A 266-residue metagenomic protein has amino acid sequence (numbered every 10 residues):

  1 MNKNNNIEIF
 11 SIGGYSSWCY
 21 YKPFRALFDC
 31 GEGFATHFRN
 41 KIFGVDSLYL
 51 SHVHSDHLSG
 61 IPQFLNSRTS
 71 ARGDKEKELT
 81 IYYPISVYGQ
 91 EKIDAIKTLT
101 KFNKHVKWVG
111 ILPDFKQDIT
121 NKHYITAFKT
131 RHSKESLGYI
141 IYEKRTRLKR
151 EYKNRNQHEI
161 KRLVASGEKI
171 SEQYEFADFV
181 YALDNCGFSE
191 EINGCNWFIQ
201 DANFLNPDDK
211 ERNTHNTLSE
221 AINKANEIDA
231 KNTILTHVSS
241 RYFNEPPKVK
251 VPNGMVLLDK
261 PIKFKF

Functional and structural regions predicted by a protein language model:
M1-K41, S47, L137-I141, R147-L148 (+2 more regions): Conserved beta-strand hairpin/beta-sheet module of binuclear metal-dependent hydrolase folds, prominently
G33-Y82, G110: Active-site metal-binding motif and surrounding structural segment of the metallo-beta-lactamase
T36-I42, Q117-T120, S189-G194, P246-V249: Short loop/helix-cap segments at secondary-structure boundaries that form the rim of catalytic
G60-R68, E91-T98, F243-K250: Metal-dependent catalytic neighborhoods of phosphoester/phosphodiester hydrolases
D74-L79, I85-G110, R241: Active-site neighborhood of divalent metal-dependent phosphoester bond hydrolases
I81, G89, S166-F266: Cap/insert and terminal regions of metallo-dependent hydrolase folds
Y82, V106-L112, T126-F128, V180 (+1 more regions): General small-molecule cofactor/ligand-binding pocket signal
T120-N193, W197-A202: Active-site-proximal loop/helix segment associated with metal-binding centers of metalloenzymes
